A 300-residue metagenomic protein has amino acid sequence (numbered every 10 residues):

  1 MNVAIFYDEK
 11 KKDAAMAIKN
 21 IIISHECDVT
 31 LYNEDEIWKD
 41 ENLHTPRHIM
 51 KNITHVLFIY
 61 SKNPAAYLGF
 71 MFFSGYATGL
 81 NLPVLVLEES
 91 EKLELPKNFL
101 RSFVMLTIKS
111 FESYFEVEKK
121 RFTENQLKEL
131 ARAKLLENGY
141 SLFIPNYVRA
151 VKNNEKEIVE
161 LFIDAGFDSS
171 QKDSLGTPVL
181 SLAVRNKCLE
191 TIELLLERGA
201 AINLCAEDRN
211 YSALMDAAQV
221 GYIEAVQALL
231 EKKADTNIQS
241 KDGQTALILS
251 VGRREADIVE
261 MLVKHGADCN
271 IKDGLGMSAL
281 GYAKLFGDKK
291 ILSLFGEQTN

Functional and structural regions predicted by a protein language model:
M1-T54: Conserved N-terminal substructure of TIR/SEFIR domains
N2-A4, A17-N20, E91-D164: C-terminal interaction surface of TIR/SEFIR-family domains
K62-L80: Conserved TIR/SEFIR loop-to-helix hotspot centered on a Trp-containing motif with a nearby acidic residue
Y140, D173, A206-E207, S240 (+1 more regions): Ankyrin repeat boundary/linker residues
F143, G176, R209-N210, G243 (+1 more regions): Start-of-repeat signature of ankyrin repeats
R149-N154, L182-C188, D216-Y222, L249-E255 (+1 more regions): Ankyrin repeat A-helix N-terminal signature
E155-I163, C188-L196, Y222-L230, E255-V263 (+1 more regions): Ankyrin repeat structural motif
